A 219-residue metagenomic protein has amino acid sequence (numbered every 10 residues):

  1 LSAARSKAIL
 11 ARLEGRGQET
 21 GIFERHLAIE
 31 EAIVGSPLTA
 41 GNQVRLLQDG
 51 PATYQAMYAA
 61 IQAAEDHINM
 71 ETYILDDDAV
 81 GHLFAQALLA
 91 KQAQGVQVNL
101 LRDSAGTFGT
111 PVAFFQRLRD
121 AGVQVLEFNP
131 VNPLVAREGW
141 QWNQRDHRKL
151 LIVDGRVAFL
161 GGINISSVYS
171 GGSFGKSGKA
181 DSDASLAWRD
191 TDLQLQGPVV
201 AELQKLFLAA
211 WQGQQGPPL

Functional and structural regions predicted by a protein language model:
L1-L219: N-terminal localization/anchoring segments of enzymes in phospholipid and broader phosphate metabolism
